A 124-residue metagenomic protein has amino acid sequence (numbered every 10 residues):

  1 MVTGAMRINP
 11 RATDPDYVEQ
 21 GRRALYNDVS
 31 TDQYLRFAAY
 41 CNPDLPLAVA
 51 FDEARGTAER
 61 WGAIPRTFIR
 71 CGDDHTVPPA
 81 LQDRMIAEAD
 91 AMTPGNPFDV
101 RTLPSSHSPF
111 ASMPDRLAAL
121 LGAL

Functional and structural regions predicted by a protein language model:
M1-A63: Helix-rich cap/lid subdomain of alpha/beta-hydrolase
Q20, R36, L81-R84, R116 (+1 more regions): Alpha-helical elements of Rossmann-like donor-binding domains used by nucleotide-donor carbohydrate transfer enzymes
D28-D32, A80, M113: Surface-exposed loop/turn and secondary-structure junction residues enriched for glycine/proline
L35, N42-F110: Conserved serine/cysteine hydrolase catalytic core
R101, P109-L124: Post-His helix in hydrolase/transferase enzymes
